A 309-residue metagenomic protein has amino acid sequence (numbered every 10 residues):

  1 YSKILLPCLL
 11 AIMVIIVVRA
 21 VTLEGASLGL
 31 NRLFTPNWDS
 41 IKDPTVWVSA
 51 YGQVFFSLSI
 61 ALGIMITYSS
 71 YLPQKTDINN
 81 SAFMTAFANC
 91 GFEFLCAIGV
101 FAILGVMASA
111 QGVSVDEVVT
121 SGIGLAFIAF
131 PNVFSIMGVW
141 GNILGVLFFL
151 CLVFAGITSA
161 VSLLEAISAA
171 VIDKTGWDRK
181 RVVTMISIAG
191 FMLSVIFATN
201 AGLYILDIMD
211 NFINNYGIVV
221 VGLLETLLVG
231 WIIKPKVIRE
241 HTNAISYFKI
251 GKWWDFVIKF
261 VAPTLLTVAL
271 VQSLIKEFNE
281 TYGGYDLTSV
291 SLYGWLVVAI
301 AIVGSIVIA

Functional and structural regions predicted by a protein language model:
Y1, E24-S49, V118-F127, L203-N211 (+2 more regions): Inter-helical loop and helix-membrane interface segments of multi-pass membrane transporters/permeases
K3-V161, V171-M185, A189-G190: Membrane-embedded translocation segments of transport machinery
L10-P36, A102-V106, F197-A198, V219-R239 (+1 more regions): Hydrophobic alpha-helical segments and their helix-loop junctions in multi-pass secondary transporters
V46-Y51, K174-K180, F212-I213, Y247-V261: Membrane-water interface at loop-to-transmembrane-helix junctions
F92-E93, A189-I196, V268-Q272: Aromatic-anchored segments of alpha-helical transmembrane domains
V115-E117, S121, T184-G222, T226-I233 (+1 more regions): Extended alpha-helical or coil "stalk/linker/tether" regions that are enriched in polar/charged and small residues
L163-W177, A201-I208, L227-W253: Alpha-helical transmembrane segments
D207-V221, G251-A309: A generic transmembrane alpha-helix motif of multi-pass inner-membrane proteins
